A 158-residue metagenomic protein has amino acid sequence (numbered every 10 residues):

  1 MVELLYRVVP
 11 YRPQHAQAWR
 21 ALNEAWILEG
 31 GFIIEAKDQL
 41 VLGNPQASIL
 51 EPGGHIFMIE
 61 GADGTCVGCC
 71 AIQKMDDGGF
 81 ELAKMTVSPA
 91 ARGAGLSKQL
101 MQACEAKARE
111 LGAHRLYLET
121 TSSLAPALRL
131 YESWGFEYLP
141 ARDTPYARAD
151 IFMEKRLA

Functional and structural regions predicted by a protein language model:
L4-A83, S88-A90, M101-A103, K107 (+2 more regions): Acetyl-CoA-dependent GNAT
D77-G79, R115, D150: A generic structural signal for beta-strand entry/edge sites
P89, L118-A127, T144-A149: Conserved beta-strand-loop-alpha-helix junction that forms the acyl-donor binding cleft
R92-A94: Glycine-rich ATP-binding loop(s) of histidine-kinase-like ATPases
M101, A108-T120: Conserved GNAT acetyl-CoA-binding A-motif
Y131, F136: Conserved active-site tyrosine of GNAT-family acetyltransferases
